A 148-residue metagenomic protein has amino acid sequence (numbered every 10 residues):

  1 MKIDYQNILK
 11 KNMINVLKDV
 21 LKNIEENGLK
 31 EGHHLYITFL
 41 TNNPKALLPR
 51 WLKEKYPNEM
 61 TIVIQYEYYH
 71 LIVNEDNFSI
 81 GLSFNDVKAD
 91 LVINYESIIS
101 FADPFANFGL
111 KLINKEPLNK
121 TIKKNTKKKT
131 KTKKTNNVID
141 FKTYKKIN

Functional and structural regions predicted by a protein language model:
M1-D4: Extended alpha-helical interaction segments
Q6-V92: N-terminal recruitment modules of adaptor/scaffold proteins
L71, E96-S97, I113-P117: Short, intrinsically disordered/low-complexity patches at protein termini and at juxtamembrane boundaries
D86-I93, T132-V138: Short, exposed beta-strand "edge-strand" segments with a Pro/Gly-rich flavor and a Y/T-containing core
V92-A102: Phosphoinositide-dependent membrane-docking surfaces
P104-E116: Short acidic, Gly/Pro-enriched loop/turn segments at secondary-structure junctions
E116-I147: Short hydrophobic short-linear motifs embedded in intrinsically disordered terminal tails or helical linkers
